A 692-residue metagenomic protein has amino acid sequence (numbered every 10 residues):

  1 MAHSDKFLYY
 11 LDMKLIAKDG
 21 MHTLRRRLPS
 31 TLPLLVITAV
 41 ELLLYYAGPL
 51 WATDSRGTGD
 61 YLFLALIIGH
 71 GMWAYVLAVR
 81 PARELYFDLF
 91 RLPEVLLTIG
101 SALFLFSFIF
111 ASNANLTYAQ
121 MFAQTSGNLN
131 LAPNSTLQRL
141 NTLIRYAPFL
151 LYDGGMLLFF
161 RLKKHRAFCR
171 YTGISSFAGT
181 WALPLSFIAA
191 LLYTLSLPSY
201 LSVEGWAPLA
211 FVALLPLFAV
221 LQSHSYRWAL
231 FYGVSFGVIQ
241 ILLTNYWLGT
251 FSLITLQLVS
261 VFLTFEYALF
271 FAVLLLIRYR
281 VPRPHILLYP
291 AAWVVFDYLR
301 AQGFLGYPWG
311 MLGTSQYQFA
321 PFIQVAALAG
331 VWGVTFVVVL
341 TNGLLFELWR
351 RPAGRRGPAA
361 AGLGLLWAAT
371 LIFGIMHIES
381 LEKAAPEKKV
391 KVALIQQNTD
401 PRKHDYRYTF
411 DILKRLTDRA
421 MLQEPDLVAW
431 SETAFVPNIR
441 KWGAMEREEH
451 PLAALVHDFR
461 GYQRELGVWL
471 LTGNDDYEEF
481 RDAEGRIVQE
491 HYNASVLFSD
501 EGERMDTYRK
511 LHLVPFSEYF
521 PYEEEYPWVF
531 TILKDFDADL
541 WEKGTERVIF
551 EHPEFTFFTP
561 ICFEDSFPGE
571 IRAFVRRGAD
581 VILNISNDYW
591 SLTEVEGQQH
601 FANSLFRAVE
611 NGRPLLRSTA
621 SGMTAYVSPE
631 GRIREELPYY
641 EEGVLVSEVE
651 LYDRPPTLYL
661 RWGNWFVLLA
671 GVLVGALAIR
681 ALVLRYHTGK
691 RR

Functional and structural regions predicted by a protein language model:
F7-Y10, Y86-F90, F122, F168: Aromatic (phenylalanine/tyrosine) cluster motif
D12-L15, D19, R26-L34, G48-Y61 (+10 more regions): Membrane-embedded alpha-helical bundles of multi-pass enzymes that act on lipidic or dolichyl-linked glycan substrates
A78-Y86: Membrane-helix interface/capping segments
L248-I254, V281, A301-A329, I487-P568: Active-site catalytic loop in hydrolytic enzyme cores
L263-E266, A291, L427, T433-F435 (+5 more regions): CN hydrolase (nitrilase-like) catalytic-core segments centered on the catalytic cysteine and neighboring Lys/Glu
G364-W367, D411, P451, A608: Active-site catalytic microenvironments in core metabolic enzymes, especially phosphate/sugar-handling
M376-F516, I549-P553, T559, F563-D565: Soluble catalytic regions of membrane-associated enzymes that act on cell-envelope and secretory-pathway components
